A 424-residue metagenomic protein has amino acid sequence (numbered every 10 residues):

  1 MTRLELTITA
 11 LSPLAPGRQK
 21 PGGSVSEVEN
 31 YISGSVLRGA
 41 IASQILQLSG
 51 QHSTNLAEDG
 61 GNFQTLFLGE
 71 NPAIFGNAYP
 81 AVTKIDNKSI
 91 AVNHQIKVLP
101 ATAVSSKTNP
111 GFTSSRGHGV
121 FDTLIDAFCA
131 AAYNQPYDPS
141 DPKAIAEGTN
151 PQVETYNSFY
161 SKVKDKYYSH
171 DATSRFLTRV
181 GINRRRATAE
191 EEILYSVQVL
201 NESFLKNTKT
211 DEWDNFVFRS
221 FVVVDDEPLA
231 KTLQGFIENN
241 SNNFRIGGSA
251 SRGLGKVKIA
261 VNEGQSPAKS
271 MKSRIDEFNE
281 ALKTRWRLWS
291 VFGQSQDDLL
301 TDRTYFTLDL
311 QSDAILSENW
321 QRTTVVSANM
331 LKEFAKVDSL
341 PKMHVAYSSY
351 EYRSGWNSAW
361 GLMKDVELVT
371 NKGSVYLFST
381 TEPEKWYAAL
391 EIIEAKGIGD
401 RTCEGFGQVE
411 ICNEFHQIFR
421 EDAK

Functional and structural regions predicted by a protein language model:
M1-K424: Conserved active-site/ligand-binding neighborhood in enzyme cores
